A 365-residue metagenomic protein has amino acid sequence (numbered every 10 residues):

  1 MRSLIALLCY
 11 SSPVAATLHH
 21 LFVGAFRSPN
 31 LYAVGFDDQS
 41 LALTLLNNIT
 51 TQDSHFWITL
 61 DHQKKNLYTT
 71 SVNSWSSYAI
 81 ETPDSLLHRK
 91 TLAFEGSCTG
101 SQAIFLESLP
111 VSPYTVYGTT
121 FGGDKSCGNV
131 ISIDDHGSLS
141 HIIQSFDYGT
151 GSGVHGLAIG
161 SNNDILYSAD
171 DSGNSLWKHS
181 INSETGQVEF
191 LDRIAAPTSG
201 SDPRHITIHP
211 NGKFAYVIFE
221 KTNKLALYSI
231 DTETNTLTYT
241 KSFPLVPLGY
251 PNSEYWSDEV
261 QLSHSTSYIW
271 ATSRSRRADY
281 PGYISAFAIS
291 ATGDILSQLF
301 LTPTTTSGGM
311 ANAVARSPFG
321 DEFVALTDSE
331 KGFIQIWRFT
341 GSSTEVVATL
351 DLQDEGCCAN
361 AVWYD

Functional and structural regions predicted by a protein language model:
M1-L18: Fungal secretory targeting signals
A16-A42: An edge-strand/N-cap motif at the start of beta-rich repeat modules
L21, L67, V116, L166 (+3 more regions): Hydrophobic beta-strand positions that form the internal "hydrophobic ladder" of WD40/Gbeta-like beta-propeller blades
F26, T70-V72, T119-G123, D171-S172 (+8 more regions): Short loop/turn segments immediately following the C-termini of beta-strands
A33-L41, S77-L86, V130-L139, H179-Q187 (+3 more regions): Short loop/turn segments immediately following beta-strands, especially the blade-tip and inter-blade linker loops
L43-T50, L87-E95, S138-D147, V188-A195 (+3 more regions): Beta-propeller fold detector
T51-Q63, E95-S112, D147-D164, A196-F214 (+3 more regions): Beta-rich, blade/repeat-based domains predominating in secreted/periplasmic proteins but also intracellular
S329-Q335, T340, E345-D365: Blade-level signature of beta-propeller repeat domains, shared across WD40, Kelch, NHL, RCC1 and BNR/Asp-box propellers
